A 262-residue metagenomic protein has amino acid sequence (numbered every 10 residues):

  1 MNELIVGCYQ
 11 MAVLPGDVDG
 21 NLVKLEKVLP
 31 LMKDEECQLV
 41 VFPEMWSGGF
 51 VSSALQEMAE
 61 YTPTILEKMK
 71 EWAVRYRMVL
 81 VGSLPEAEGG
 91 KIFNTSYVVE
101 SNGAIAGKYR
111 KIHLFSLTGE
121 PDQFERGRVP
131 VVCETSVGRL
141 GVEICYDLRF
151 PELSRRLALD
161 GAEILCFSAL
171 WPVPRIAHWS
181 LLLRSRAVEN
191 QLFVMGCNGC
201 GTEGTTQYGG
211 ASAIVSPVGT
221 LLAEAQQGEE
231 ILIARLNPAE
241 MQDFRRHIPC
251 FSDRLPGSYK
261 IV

Functional and structural regions predicted by a protein language model:
N2-C8: Extreme N-terminal starter segment of soluble prokaryotic enzymes
C8, F42, C145: Generic enzyme active-site microenvironment
Q10-G16: Short polar catalytic/cofactor-binding loops
V18, L22, E26-N102, K108 (+1 more regions): Cys-nucleophile CN-hydrolase/nitrilase-fold catalytic domain and related Cys-dependent amidase chemistry that acts on
A59, A87-D160, V173-L181, Y208 (+2 more regions): Active-site catalytic loop in hydrolytic enzyme cores
P63-V81, R149-L232: CN hydrolase (nitrilase-like) catalytic-core segments centered on the catalytic cysteine and neighboring Lys/Glu
K108, V132, G199-V262: C-terminal beta-strand edge segments of enzyme domains
